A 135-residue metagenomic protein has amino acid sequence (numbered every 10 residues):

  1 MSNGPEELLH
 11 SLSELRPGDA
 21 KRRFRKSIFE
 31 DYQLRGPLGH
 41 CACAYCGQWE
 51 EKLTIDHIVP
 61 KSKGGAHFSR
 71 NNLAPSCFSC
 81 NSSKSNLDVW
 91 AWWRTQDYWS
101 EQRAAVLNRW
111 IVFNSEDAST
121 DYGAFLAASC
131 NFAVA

Functional and structural regions predicted by a protein language model:
M1-A42, A104, N108-F125: Short, charged surface segments at domain edges that flank catalytic/cofactor-binding sites
A42-L73, K84-A91, Q96: Histidine-centered nuclease catalytic patch
N71, S82-A135: A detector for short metal-coordination/catalytic motifs
C77: Zinc-coordinating Cys/His ligand positions in small cysteine/histidine-rich zinc-finger domains
